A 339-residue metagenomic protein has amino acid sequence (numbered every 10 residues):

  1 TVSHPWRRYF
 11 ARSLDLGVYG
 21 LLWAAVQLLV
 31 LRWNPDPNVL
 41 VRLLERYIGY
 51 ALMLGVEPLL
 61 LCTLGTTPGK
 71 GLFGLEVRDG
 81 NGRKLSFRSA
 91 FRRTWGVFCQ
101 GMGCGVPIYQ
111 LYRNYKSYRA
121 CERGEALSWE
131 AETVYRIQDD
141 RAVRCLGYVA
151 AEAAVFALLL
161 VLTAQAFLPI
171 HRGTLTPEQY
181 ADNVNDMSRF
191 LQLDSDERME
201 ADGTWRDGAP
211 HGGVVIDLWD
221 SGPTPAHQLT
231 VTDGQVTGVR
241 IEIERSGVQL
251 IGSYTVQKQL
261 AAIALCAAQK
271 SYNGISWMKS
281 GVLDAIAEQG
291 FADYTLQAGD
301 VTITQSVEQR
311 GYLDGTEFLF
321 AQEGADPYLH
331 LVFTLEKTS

Functional and structural regions predicted by a protein language model:
T1-V256, Y272-S280, T295, D300 (+2 more regions): Membrane-interfacial and juxtamembrane segments of integral membrane proteins
Q259-S271: Surface-exposed amphipathic alpha-helical segments
N273-S339: Extracytoplasmic/periplasmic C-terminal soluble domains
